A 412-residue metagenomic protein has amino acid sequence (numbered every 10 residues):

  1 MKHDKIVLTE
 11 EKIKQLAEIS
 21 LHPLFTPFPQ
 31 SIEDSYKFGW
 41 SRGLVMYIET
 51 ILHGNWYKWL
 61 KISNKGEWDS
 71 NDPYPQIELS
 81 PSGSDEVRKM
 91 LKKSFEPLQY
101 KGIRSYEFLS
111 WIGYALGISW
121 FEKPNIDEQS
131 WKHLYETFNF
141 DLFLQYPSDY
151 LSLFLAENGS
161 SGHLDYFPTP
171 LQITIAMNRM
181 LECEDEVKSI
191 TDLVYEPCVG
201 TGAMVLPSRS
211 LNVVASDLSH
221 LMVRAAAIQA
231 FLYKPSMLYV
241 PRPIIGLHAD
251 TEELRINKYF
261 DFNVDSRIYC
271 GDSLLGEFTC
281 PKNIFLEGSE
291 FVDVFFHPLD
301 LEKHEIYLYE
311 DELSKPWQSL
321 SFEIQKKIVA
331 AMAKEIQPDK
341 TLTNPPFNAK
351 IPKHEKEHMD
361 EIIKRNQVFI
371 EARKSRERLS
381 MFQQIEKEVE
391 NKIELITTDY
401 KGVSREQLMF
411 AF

Functional and structural regions predicted by a protein language model:
M1, M46, M90, M177-M180 (+7 more regions): Detector for methionine-enriched segments
K2-L211: Class I S-adenosyl-L-methionine
D4, D34, D69-D72, D85 (+17 more regions): Acidic-enriched, low-complexity/disordered segments with a strong bias for Aspartate over Glutamate
I6-L8, T26, M46, Y57-L79 (+7 more regions): Hydrophobic transmembrane signal anchors and adjacent membrane-proximal interface regions, especially in viral
Q15, Q30, Q76, Q99 (+10 more regions): Residue-identity detector for glutamine
I19, P23-H53, K61, G102-F121 (+9 more regions): Unusually extended, aromatic-enriched hydrophobic runs near protein termini
F167-F278, K334-P352: Conserved S-adenosyl-L-methionine
L232, R242-F412: S-adenosylmethionine
